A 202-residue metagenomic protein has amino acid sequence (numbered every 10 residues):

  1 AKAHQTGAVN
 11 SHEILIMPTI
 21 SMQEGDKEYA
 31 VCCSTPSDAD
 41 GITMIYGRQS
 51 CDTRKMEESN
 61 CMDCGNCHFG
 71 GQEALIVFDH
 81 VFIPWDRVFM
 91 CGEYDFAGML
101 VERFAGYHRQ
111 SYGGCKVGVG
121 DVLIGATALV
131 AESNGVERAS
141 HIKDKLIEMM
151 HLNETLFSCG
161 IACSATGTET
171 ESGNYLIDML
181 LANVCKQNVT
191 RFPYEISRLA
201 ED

Functional and structural regions predicted by a protein language model:
A1, S111-D202: Alpha-helical interface subdomain recognition
K2-H4, S21, D63-N66: Generic recognition of flexible, low-complexity loop/linker segments
Q5-E57: A short core secondary-structure module
Q23-E24, F104, S172-G173: Alpha-helix boundary/capping detector
Y29, A74, D79, L199-A200: Internal hydrophobic scaffold segments of catalytic domains
I45-Y46, R87-C91, E201: Short conserved micro-motifs at the rims of enzyme active sites and ligand-binding pockets
S59-N153: Glycine-rich beta->alpha junctions and the first turn(s) of the following alpha-helix
